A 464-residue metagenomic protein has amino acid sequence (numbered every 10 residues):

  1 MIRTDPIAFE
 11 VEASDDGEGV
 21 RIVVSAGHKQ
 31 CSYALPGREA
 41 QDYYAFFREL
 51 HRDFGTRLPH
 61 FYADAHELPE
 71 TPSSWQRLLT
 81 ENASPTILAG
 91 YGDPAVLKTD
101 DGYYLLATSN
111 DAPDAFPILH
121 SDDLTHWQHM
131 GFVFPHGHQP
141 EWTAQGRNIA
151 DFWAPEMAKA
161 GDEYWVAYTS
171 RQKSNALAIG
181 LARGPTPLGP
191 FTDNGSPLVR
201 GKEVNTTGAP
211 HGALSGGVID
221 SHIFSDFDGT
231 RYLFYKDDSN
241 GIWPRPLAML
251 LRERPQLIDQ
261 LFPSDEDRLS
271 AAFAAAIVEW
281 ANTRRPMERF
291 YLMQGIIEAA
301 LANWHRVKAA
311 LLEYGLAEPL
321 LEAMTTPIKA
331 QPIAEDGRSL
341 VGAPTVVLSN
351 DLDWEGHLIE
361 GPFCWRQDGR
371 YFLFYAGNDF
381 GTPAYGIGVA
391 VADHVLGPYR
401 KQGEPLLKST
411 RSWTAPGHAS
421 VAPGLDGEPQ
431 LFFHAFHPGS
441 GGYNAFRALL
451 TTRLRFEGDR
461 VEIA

Functional and structural regions predicted by a protein language model:
I2-G19, G27, P36-A464: Carbohydrate-active catalytic/glycan-binding domains of CAZyme proteins, especially the secreted or lumenal ectodomains
